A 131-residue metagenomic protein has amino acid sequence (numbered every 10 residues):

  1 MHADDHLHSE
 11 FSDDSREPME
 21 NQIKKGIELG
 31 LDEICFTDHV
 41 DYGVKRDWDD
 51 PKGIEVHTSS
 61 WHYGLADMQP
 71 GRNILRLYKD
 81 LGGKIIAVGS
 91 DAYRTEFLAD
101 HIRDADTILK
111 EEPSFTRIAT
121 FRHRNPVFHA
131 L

Functional and structural regions predicted by a protein language model:
M1-K52: An N-terminally biased module of ancient metal coordination in phosphate/nucleic-acid-related enzymes
H2-S9, M19, K24, G53-L131: Charged catalytic cores and adjacent phosphate/nucleic-acid-binding surfaces used for phosphate/nucleic-acid chemistry
